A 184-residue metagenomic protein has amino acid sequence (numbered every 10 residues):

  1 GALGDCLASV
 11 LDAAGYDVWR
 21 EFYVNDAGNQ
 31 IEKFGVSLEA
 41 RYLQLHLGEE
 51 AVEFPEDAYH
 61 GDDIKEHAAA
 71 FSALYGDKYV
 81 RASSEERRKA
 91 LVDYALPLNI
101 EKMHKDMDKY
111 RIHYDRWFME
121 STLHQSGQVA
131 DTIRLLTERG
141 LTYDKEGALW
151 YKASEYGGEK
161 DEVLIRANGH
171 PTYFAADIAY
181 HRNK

Functional and structural regions predicted by a protein language model:
G1-K184: NTP-dependent nucleotidyl-transfer catalytic core
